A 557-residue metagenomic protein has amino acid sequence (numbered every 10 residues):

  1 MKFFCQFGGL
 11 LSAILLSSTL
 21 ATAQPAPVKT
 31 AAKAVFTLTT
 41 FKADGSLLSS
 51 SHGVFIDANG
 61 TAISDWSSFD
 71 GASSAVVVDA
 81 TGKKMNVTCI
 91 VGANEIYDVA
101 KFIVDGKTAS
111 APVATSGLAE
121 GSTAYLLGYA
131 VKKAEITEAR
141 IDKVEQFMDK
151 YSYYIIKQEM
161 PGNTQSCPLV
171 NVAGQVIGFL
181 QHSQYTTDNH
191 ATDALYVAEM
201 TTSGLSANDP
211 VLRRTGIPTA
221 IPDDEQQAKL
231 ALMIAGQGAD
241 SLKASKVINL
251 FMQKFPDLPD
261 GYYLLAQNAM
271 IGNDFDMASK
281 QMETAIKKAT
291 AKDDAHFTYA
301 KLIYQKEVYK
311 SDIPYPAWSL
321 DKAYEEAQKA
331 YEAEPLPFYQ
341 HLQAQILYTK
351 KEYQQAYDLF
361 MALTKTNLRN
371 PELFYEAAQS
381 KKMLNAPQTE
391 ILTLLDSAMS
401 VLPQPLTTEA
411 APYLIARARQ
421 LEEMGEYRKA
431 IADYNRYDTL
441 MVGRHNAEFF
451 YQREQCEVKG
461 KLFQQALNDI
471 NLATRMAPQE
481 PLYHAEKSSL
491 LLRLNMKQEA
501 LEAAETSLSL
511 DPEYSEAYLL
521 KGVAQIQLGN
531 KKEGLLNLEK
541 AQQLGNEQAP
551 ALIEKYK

Functional and structural regions predicted by a protein language model:
Q24, F41-D65, K84-N86, S166-C167: A conserved glycine-rich beta-strand in the N-terminal activation segment of trypsin-fold
Q24-P27, A109-Y153, M160-T164, L180-A191: Flexible, gly/ser-rich surface segments that form the specificity/activation loops bordering the active-site cleft
P25-V28, G178-K243: C-terminal cap/linker of serine protease catalytic domains
D57-L127, K132-I136, K150-Y153: Conserved active-site neighborhood of the chymotrypsin/trypsin-like protease fold
A244, A278, A323, A356 (+5 more regions): Single-residue signature of alpha-solenoid repeat helices
P259-D260, A291-F297, P335-Q340, N370-E372 (+5 more regions): Helix-start (N-cap) detector for alpha-helical repeat units in TPR-like alpha-solenoids, especially tetratricopeptide
L264, T298, L342, E376 (+5 more regions): Canonical tetratricopeptide repeat
I271, Q305-Y309, T349, M383-L384 (+5 more regions): Register position in tetratricopeptide repeats
